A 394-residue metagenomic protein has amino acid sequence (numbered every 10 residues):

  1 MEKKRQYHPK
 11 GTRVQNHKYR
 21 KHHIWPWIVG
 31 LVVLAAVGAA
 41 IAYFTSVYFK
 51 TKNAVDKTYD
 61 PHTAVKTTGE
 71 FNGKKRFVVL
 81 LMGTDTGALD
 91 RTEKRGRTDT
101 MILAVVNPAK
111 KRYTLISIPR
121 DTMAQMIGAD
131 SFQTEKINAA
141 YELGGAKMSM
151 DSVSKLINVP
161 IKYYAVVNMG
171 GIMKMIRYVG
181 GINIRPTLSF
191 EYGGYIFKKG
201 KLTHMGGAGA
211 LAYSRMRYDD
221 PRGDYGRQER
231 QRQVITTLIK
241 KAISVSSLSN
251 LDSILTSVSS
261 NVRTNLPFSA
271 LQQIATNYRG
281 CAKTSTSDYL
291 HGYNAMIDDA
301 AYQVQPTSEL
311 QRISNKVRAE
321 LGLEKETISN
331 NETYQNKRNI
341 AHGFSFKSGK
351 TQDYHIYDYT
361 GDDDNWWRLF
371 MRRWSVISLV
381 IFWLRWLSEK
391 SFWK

Functional and structural regions predicted by a protein language model:
E2-R112, A300, Q305-S314: Entry/capping segment at the start of metal-dependent catalytic domains with acidic active-site entry clusters
K57-D60, Q125-G128, N265-F370: C-terminal solvent-exposed extensions
E70-K75, K174-S253, V262: Flexible, polar/acidic helix-loop-strand segments at domain edges
K74-F77, R95-M101, K110-I118, F132 (+9 more regions): Extracytoplasmic
A88-T92, E135-L143, N158-Y163, Y218-Y225 (+3 more regions): Second-shell loop/turn segments in exported
T98-T100, T134, A146-S154, M169-M173 (+9 more regions): Extracytoplasmic/secreted envelope proteins and their assembly/folding machinery, especially bacterial periplasmic
N138-F197, T264-P267: Amphipathic, coiled-coil-like alpha-helical scaffolding segments used for oligomerization/assembly
W366-W367, W374, W383-W386, W393: Tryptophan (W) side chains
